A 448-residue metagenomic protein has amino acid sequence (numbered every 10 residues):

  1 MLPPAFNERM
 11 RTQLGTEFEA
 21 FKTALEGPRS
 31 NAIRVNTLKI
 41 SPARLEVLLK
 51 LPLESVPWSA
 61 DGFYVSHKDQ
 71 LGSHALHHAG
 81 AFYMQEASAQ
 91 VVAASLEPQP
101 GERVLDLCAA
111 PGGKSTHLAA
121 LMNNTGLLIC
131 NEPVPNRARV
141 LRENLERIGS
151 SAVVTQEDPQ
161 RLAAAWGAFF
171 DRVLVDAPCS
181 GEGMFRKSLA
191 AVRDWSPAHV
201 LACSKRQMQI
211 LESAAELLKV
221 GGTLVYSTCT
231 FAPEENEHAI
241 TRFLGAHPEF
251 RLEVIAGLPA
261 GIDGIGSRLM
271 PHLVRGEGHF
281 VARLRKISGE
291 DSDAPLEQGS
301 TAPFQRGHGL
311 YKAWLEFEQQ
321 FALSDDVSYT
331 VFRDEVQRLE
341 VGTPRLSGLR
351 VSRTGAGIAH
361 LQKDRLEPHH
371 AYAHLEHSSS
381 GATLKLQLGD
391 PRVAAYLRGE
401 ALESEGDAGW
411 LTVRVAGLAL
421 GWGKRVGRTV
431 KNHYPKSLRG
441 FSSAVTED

Functional and structural regions predicted by a protein language model:
M1-Q13, E19-E46, I287-D448: Polybasic, low-complexity RNA-engagement segments
N31-Q90: Conserved AdoMet
G101-A110: Conserved class I S-adenosyl-L-methionine
P111-N124: Conserved SAM-binding loop of SAM-dependent methyltransferases across substrates and taxa, primarily the Class I
M122-N123, L218-V220: Helix-to-beta-strand junctions that scaffold the AdoMet/dcAdoMet cofactor pocket in Class I SAM-dependent enzymes
N131-A168: S-adenosyl-L-methionine
N136, R172-S213, V225, C229-E237 (+1 more regions): Mobile active-site "lid"/loop adjacent to the S-adenosyl-L-methionine
F170, K205, T223-Y226, T230-R338 (+1 more regions): Class I S-adenosyl-L-methionine
